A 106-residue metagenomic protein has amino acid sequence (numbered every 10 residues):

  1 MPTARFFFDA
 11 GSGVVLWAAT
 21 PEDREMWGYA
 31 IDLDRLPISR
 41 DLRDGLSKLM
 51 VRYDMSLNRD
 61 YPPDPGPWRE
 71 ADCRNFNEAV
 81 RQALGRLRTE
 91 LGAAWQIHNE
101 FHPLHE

Functional and structural regions predicted by a protein language model:
M1-E106: Intrinsic low-complexity, intrinsically disordered or marginally ordered coil/linker segments
